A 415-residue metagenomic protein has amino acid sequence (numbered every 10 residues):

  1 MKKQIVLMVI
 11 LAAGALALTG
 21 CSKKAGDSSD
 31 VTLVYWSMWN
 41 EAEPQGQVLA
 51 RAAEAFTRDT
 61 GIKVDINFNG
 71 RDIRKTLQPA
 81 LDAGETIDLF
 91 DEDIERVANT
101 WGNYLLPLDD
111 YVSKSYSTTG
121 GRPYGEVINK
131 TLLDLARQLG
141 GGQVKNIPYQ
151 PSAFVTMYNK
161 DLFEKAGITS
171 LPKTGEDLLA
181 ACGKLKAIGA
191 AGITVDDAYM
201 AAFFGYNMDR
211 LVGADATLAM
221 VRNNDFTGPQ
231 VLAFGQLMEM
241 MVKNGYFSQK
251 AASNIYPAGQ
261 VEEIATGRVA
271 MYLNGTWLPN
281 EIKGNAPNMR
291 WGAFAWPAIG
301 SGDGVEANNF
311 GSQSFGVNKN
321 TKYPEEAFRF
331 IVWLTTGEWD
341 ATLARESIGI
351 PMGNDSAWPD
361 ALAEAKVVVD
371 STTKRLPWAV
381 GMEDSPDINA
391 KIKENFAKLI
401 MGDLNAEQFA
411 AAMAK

Functional and structural regions predicted by a protein language model:
L7, G14, L18-Y104, S117-Y124 (+8 more regions): Conserved N-terminal structural module of periplasmic/extracytoplasmic solute-binding proteins
E54, D59, K63, D82-A83 (+5 more regions): Extracytoplasmic/periplasmic substrate-recognition and gating elements
F68-T76, G175-L179, A251-A265: Short helix-initiation/N-cap motifs at beta->coil->alpha
D88-D91, A270-N274, G292: Paired acidic/hydrophobic, glycine-rich loop segments that form the ligand-binding mouth/hinge of periplasmic-binding
I94-A153, L179: Hinge/lid segment of periplasmic solute-binding proteins
D109-I128, V212-A233, G284-A286, A298-E306: Short, solvent-exposed loop/beta-turn-alpha elements that line the ligand-binding surface or hinge of extracytoplasmic
L139, N309, E346-D355, E364-K415: C-terminal capping/gating helix-and-loop segments adjacent to ligand/active sites or protein-protein/ligand interfaces
C182-L185, R222-A252: Glycine-centered hinge/linker elements that transmit conformational signals in sensory and ligand-binding systems
